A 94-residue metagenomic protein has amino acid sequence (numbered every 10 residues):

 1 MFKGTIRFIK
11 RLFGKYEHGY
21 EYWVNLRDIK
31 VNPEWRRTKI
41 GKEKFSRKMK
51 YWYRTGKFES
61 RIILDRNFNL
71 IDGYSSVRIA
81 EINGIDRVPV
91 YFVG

Functional and structural regions predicted by a protein language model:
F2-G94: Short, charged/polar connector segments at secondary-structure boundaries
